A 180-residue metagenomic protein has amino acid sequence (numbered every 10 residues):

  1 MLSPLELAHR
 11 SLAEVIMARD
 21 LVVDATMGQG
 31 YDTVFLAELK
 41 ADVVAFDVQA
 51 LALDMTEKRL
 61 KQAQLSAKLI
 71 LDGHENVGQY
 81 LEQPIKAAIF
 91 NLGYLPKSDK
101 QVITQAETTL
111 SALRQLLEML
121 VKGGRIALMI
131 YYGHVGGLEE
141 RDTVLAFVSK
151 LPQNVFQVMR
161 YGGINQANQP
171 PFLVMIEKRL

Functional and structural regions predicted by a protein language model:
M1-L21, Y31: S-adenosyl-L-methionine
Q29-A41: Conserved SAM-binding loop of SAM-dependent methyltransferases across substrates and taxa, primarily the Class I
D42-D47: Conserved SAM-binding motif I beta-strand of class I
Q49-L51: Conserved SAM/SAH-binding beta-strand->alpha-helix loop
D54-E82: S-adenosyl-L-methionine
I89, G93-S111: Mobile active-site "lid"/loop adjacent to the S-adenosyl-L-methionine
M119, G123-I130: Conserved beta-strand signature within the Rossmann-like core of class I S-adenosyl-L-methionine
G137-L180: Class I S-adenosyl-L-methionine
